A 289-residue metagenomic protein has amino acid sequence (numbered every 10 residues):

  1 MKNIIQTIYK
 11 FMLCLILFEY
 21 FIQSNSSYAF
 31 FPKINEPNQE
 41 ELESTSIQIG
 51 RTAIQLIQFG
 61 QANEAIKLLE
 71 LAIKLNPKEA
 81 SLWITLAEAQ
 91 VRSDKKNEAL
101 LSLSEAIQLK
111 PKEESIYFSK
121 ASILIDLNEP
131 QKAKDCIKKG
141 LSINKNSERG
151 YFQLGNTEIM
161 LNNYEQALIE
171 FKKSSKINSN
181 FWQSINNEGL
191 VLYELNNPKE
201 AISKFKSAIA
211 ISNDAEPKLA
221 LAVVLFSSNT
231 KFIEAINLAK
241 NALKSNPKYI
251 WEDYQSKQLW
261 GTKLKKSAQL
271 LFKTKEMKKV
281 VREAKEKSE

Functional and structural regions predicted by a protein language model:
K2, Q6-I8, M12-L13, L17-N76 (+4 more regions): N-terminal leader/linker segments that initiate helical-solenoid repeat arrays
F31-E40, L238-E289: Terminal, low-structured helical/coil segments at or just beyond the last alpha-helical repeat
E43, P77, P111, K145 (+3 more regions): Short coil turns that delineate tetratricopeptide repeat
T45-S46, A80-S81, E114-S115, E148-R149 (+3 more regions): Helix-start (N-cap) detector for alpha-helical repeat units in TPR-like alpha-solenoids, especially tetratricopeptide
L56, Q90, L124, E158 (+2 more regions): Residue at a conserved register position within TPR or TPR-like alpha-solenoid repeats
Q58-K67, R92-E105, D126-K139, M160-K173 (+2 more regions): Structural signature of tandem alpha-helical TPR/SEL1-like repeats, specifically the intra-repeat loop/turn
T85, S119, Q153, N187 (+2 more regions): Canonical tetratricopeptide repeat
K206-A215, L219-W251, T274-M277: TPR/TPR-like (Sel1-like) alpha-helical repeat modules
